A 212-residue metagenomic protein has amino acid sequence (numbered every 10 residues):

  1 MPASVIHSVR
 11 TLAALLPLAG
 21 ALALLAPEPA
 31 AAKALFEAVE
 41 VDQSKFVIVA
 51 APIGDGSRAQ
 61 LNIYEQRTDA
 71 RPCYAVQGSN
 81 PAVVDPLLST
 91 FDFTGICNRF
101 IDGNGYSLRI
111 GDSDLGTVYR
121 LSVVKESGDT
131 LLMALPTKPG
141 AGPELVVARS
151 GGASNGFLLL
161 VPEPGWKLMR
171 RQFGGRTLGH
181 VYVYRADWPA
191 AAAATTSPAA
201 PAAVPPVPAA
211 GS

Functional and structural regions predicted by a protein language model:
M1, A70-R71, P201: Generic low-polarity alpha-helical segments
P2-L16: Bacterial N-terminal signal peptides that target proteins for export
A13-L25: Bacterial N-terminal signal peptides
L25-A32: Sec/Tat signal peptide C-region and signal peptidase I cleavage site
A32-F91, I96-N98: N-terminal secretory signal peptides
C97-N155: Surface-exposed, polar helix/loop patches in the mature regions of secreted/periplasmic/lumenal proteins that form
A141-S212: Glycine-rich, aromatic-bearing surface loops/beta-hairpins
